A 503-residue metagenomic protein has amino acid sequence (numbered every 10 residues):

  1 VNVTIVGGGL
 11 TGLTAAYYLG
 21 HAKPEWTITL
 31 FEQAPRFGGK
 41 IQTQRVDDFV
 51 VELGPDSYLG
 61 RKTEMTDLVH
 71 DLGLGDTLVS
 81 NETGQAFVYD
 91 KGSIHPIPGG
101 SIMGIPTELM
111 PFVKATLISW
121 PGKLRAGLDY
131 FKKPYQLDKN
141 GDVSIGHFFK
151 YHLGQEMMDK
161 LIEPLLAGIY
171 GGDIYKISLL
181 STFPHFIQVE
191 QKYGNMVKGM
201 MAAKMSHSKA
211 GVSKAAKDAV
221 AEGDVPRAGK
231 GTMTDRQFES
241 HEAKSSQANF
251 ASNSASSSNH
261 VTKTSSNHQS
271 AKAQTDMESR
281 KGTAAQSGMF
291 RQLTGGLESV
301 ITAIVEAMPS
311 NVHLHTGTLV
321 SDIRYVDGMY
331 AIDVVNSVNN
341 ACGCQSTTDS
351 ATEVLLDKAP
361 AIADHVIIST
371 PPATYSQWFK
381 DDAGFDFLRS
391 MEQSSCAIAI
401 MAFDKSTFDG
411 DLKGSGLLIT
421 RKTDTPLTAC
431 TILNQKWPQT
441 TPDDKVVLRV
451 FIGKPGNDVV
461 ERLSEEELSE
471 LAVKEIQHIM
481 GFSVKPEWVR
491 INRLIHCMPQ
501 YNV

Functional and structural regions predicted by a protein language model:
N2-T29: N-terminal Rossmann-like FAD-binding beta1-loop-alpha1 element of flavoenzymes
T11, R36, A373: Conserved Rossmann-like nucleotide-cofactor binding loop
G20-R45: Glycine-rich FAD pyrophosphate-binding loop
D47-L137: Dinucleotide-binding Rossmann-like beta1-alpha1 core, especially the glycine-rich loop that anchors the ADP
V79, H313-H315, E487-R490: General small-molecule cofactor/ligand-binding pocket signal
A126-D322, M329, S337, C344: Active-site/ligand-binding neighborhood in enzyme catalytic cores
D224-A228, T232, A243, N253-A255 (+6 more regions): Mid-domain catalytic core of redox enzymes that form a hydrophobic substrate pocket/lid adjacent to a catalytic redox
S469-V503: Flavin (FAD/FMN) cofactor-binding core of flavoprotein oxidoreductases
